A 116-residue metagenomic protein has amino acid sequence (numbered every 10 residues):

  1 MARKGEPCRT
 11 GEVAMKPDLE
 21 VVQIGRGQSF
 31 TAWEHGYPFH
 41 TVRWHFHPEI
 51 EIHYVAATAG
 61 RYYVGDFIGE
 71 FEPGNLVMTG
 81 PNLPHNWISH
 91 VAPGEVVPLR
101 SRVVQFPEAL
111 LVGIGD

Functional and structural regions predicted by a protein language model:
M1-L76, N86: Generic protein-terminus/edge-of-domain signal
C8-V13, P17-I24, L76, G80-D116: A hydrophobic/aromatic-rich effector-binding and dimerization subdomain of bacterial HTH-type transcriptional regulators
